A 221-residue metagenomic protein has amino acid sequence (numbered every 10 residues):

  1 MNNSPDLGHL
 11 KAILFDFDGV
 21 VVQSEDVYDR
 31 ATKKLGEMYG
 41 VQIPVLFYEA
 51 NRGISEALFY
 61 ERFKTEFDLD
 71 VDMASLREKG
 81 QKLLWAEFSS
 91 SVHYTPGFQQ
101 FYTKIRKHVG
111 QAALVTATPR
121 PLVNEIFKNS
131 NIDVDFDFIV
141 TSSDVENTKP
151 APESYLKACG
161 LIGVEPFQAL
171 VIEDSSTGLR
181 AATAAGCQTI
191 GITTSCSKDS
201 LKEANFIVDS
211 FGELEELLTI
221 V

Functional and structural regions predicted by a protein language model:
M1-L10, T103, P119-V221: Asp-based, Mg2+/Mn2+-dependent phosphohydrolase catalytic module
D6-Q99, R106-G110: N-terminal helical cap/lid subdomain that shapes the substrate entry/recognition surface in HAD-like hydrolases
D16, V20, T116, D174: Conserved G/P- and acidic residue-centered "switch" motifs that form tight phosphate/ATP-binding loops in soluble
F88-H93, A117, A184-G186: Short, flexible loop segments at the rims of nucleotide/cofactor-binding pockets, characterized by
Y94, V115, N147: Residue-level marker of regulatory loop/turn positions in helix-turn-helix DNA-binding domains and in histidine
Q111-A113, Q188: Proline-centered loop/turn at the N-terminus of a beta-strand
